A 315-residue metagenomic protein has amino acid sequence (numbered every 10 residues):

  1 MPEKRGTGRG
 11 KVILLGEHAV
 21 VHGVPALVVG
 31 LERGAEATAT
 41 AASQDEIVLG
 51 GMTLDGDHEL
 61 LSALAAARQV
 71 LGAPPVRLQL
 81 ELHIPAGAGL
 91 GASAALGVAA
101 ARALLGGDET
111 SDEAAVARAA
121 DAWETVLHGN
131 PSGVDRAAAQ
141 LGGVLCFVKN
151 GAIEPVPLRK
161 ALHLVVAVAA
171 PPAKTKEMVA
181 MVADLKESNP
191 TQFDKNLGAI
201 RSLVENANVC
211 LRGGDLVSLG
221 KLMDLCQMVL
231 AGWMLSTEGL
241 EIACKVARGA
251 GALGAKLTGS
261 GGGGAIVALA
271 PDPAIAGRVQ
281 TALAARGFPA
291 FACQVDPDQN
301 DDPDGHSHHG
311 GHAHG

Functional and structural regions predicted by a protein language model:
P2-L15, V20-V21, V28, E36-G72 (+6 more regions): C-terminal nucleotide
V24, L90-V98, P131, D194: Short, conserved micro-motifs enriched in small and acidic residues
R33, A88-T110: DPxDG-like acidic metal-binding loop motif
V76: Short proline/glycine- and basic residue-enriched helix-capping loop/turn segments at helix->loop/beta transitions
S93, D135, G259: Conserved acidic catalytic centers in enzymes
A99, A265-I266: Re-entrant/interfacial helical elements at transmembrane boundaries that shape and gate the permeation pathway
G261-G263: Glycine-rich nucleotide-binding loop
